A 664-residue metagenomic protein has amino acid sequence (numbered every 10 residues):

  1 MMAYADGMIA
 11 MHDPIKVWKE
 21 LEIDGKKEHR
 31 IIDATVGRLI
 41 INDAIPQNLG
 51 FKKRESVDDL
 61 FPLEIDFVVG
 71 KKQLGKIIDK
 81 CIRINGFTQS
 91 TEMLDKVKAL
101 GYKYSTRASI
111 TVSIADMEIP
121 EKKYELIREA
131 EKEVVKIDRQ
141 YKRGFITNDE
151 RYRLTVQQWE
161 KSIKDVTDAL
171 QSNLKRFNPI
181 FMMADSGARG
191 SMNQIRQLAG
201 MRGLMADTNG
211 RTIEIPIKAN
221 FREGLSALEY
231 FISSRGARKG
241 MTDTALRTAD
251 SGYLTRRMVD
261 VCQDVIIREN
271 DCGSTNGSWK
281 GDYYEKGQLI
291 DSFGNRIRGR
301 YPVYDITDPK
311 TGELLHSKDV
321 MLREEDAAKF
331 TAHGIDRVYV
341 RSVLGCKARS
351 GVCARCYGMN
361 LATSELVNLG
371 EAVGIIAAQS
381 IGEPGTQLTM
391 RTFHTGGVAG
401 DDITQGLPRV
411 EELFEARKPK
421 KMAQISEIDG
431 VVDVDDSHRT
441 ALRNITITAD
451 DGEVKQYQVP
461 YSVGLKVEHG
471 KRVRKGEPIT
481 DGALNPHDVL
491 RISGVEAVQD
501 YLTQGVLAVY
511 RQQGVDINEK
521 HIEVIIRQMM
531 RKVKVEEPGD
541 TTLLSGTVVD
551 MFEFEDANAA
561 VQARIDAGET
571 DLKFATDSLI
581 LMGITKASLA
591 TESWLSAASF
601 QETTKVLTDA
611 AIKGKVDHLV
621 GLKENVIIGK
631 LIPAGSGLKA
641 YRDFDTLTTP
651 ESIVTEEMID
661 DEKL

Functional and structural regions predicted by a protein language model:
M1-D95, I127, K132-E133, K142 (+4 more regions): Intrinsically disordered, low-complexity regulatory segments
G86, K98, K103-E118: Class II aminoacyl-tRNA synthetase catalytic cores and aaRS-like
L94-K103, N193, Q197: Structured, non-catalytic alpha/beta "coupling" segments that mediate domain-domain communication and provide generic
S109-D116, L174-K175, D271-G277: Short, glycine/acidic-rich hinge or "gate" loops at secondary-structure transitions that mediate conformational
S109-R143, T147: Short His/Asp/Glu-rich catalytic/ion-coordination signatures at enzyme active sites or charged loops
D149-R202: Gly/Pro-rich turn-and-neighbor structural signature
M182-A199, A206-N209, I215, R222-I232: Pore-lining transmembrane helices
